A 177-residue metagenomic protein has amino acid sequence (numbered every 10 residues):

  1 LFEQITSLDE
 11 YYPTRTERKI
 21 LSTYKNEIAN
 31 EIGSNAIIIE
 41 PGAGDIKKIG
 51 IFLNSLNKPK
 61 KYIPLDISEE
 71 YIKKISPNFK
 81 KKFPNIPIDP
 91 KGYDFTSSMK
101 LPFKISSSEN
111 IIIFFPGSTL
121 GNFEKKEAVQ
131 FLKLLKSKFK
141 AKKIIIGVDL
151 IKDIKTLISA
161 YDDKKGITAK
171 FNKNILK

Functional and structural regions predicted by a protein language model:
F2-A29: Class I SAM-dependent methyltransferase Rossmann-like catalytic core, especially the SAM/SAH-binding loop
N35-G44: Conserved class I S-adenosyl-L-methionine
D45-K58: Conserved SAM-binding loop of SAM-dependent methyltransferases across substrates and taxa, primarily the Class I
S68-E69: Conserved SAM/SAH-binding beta-strand->alpha-helix loop
F79-K104: S-adenosyl-L-methionine
V129-A141: A short glycine-rich, Lys/Arg-flanked "PGG" loop and its adjoining helix->strand segment in the class I
K138-D153: Conserved beta-strand signature within the Rossmann-like core of class I S-adenosyl-L-methionine
L150-K152, T156-K177: Substrate-binding/catalytic lobe of Class I Rossmann-like enzymes that use SAM or dcSAM, i.e., the mid-to-C-terminal
